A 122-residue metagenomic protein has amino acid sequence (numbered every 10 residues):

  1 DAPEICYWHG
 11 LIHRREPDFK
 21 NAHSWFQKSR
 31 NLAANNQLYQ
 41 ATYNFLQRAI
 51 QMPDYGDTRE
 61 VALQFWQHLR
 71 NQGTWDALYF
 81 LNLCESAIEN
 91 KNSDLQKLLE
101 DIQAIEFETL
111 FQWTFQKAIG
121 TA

Functional and structural regions predicted by a protein language model:
D1-P3, R15, K20, F26-Q27 (+1 more regions): Long, low-complexity, acidic Ser/Pro- and Gly-enriched intrinsically disordered regions in large eukaryotic
L11-H13: Extracellular-facing segments of soluble proteins and assemblies that are Gly/Ser/Thr-biased and enriched in aromatics
